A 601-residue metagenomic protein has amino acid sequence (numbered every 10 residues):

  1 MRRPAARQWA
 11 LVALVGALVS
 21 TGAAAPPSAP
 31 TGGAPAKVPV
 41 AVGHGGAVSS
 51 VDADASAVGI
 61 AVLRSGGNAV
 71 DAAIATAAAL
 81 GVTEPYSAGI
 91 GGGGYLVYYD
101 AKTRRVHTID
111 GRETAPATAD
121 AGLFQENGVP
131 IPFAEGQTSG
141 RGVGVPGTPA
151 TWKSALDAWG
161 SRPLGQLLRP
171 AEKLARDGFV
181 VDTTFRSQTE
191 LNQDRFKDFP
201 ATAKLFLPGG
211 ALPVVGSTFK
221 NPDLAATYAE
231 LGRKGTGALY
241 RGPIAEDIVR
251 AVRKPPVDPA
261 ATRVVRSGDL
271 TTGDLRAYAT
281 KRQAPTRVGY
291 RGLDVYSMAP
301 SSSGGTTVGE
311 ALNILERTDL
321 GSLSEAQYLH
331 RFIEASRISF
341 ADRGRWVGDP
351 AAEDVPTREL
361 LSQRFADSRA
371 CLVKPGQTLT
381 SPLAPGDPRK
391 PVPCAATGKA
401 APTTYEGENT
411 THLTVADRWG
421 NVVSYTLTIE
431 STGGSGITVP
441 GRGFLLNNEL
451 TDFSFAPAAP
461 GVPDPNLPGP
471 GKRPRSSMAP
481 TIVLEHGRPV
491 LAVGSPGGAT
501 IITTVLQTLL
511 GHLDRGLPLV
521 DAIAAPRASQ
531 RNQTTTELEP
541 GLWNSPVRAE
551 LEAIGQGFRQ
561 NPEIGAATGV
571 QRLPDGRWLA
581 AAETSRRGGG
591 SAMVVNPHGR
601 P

Functional and structural regions predicted by a protein language model:
R2-P30, W152: Secretory targeting and sorting signals
A29-A57, A61, A69-K234, L239-R241 (+2 more regions): Noncatalytic scaffold domains of N-terminal-nucleophile
V82-Y86, G92-T108, Q125, D258-T262 (+4 more regions): Active-site rim segments in enzyme catalytic domains, especially the processed small/beta chain of N-terminal
G268, G321-T428, R442: Internal maturation/activation junctions in enzymes
K281-R282, G407-T410, T432, S476-M478: Short, small/polar residue-rich loop motifs at catalytic or cofactor-binding pockets
Y296-G305, T411-T414, T426-T438, S495-I502: Glycine-rich phosphate/pyrophosphate-binding beta-alpha loops
W419, A456, G471-R473, V505 (+1 more regions): Extended C-terminal subregions enriched in glycine
